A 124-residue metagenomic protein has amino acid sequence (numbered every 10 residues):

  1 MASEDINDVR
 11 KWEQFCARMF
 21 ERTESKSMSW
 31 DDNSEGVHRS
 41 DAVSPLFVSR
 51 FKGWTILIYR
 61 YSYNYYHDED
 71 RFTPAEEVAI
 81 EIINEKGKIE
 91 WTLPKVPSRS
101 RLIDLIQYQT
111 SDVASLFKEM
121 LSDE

Functional and structural regions predicted by a protein language model:
A2-E69, W91-L102: Negatively charged, low-complexity tracts enriched in Asp/Glu with abundant Ser/Thr
F72-E124: Polybasic, proline/glycine-rich intrinsically disordered low-complexity segments
